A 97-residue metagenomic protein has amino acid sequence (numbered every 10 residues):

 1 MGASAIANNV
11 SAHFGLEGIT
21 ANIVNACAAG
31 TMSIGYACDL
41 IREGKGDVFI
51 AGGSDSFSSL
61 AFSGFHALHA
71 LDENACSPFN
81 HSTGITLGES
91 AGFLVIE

Functional and structural regions predicted by a protein language model:
M1-L16, L60-E73: Acidic-glycine-rich active-site phosphate/pyrophosphate-binding loop
A3-A7, S11-F14, T20-G52, L87-E97: Active-site-proximal alpha-helical scaffold in enzymes
G35, D39, S56-E97: Glycine-/small-residue-rich "gating" segment that lines the acyl/pantetheine channel and substrate pocket
